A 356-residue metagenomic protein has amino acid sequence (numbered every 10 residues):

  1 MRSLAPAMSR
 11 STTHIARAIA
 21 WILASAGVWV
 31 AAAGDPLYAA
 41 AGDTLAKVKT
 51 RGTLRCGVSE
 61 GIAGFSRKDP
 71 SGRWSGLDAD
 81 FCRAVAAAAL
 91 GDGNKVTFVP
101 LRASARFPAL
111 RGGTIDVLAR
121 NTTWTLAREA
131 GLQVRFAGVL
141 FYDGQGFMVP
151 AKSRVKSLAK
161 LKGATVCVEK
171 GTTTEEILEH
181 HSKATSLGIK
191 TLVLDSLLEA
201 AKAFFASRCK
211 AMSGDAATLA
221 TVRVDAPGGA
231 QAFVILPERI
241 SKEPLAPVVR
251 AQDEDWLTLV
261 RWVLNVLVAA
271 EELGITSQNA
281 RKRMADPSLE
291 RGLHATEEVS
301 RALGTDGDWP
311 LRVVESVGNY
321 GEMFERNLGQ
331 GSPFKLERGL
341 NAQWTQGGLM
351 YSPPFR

Functional and structural regions predicted by a protein language model:
R2-I22: Bacterial N-terminal signal peptides that target proteins for export
R17-P36: Bacterial N-terminal signal peptides
L37-N121, T296, L303-T305, P310 (+2 more regions): Extracytoplasmic small-molecule ligand-binding "clamshell" domains of the periplasmic binding protein/Venus flytrap
Y38, D80-R83, A87-A89, K152-V155 (+7 more regions): Extended ligand-binding regions for polar small-molecule ligands
T44, F81-C82, A105-L110, L197-A203 (+2 more regions): Short, hydrophobic alpha-helical packing/hinge segments within bilobed ligand-binding/sensory domains
K49-T53, A86-G91, R111-I115, K152 (+5 more regions): Sec-exported extracytoplasmic/periplasmic mature domains
R55-G64, W74-A89, T123, D143-E199: Bilobed "Venus flytrap"/periplasmic-binding protein-like clamshell domains and structurally analogous long
R83, A87, G91, K95-K160 (+3 more regions): Acidic, polar ligand-binding/catalytic clefts
